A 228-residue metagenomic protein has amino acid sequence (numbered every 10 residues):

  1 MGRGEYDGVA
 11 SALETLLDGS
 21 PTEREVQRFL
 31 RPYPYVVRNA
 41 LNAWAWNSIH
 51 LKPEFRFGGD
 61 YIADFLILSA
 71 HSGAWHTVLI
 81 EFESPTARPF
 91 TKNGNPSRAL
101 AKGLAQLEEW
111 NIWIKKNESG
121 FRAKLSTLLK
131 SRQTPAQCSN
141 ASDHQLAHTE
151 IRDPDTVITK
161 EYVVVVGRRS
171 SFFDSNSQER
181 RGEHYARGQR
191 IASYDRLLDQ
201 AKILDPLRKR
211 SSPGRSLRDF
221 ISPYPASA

Functional and structural regions predicted by a protein language model:
M1-A228: Charged, terminal alpha-helix-loop-beta segments that serve as non-catalytic nucleic-acid engagement and/or assembly
